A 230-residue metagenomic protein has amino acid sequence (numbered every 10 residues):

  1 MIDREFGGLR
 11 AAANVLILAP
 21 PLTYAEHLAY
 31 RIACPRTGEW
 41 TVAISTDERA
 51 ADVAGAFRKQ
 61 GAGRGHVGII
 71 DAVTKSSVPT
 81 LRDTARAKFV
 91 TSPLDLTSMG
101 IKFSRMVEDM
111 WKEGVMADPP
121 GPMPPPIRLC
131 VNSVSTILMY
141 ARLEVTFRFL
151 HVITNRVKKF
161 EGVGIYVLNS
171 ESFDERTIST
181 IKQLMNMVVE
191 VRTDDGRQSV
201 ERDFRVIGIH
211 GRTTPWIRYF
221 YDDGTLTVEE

Functional and structural regions predicted by a protein language model:
M1-A56: Glycine-rich P-loop/Walker A and Walker A-like loops and their local beta1-loop-alpha1 context in P-loop NTPases
V15-P20, A43-T46, I70-A72, I137-M139 (+2 more regions): Conserved beta-strand segments of the P-loop GTPase G domain that flank and frequently precede/overlap
L22-Y24, R49-A50, S76, S135-L143 (+1 more regions): Short acidic, S/G/P-rich loop/turn micro-motifs used as interaction or catalytic elements
W40, P124-R128, K159-V167: Loop/turn-to-beta-strand initiation segments
D47-E48, A54-T97: Nucleotide-state-sensitive switch-loop elements of NTP-binding domains
S76-V152: Phosphate-binding/switch loop-helix module in NTP-utilizing enzymes
V145-S172: Substrate-engagement module of ASCE P-loop NTPases
G162, V167-E230: Phosphate-binding/switch region of NTP-binding enzymes
